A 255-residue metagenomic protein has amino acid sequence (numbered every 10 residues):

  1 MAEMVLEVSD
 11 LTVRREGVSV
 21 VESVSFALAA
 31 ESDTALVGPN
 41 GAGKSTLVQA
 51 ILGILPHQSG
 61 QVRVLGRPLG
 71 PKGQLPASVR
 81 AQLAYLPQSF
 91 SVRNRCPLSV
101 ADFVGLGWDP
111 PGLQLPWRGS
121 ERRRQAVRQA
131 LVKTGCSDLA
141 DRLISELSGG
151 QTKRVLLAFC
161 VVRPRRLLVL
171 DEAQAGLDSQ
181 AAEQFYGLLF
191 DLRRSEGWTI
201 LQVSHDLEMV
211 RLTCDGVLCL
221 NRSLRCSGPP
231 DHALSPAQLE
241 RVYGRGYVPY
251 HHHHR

Functional and structural regions predicted by a protein language model:
L52: Helix-to-loop junction immediately C-terminal to a conserved catalytic motif
G60-V79: Conserved ABC transporter NBD signature motif
G105, S120-L139: Conserved ABC ATPase "signature" region
L143-L147: Conserved ABC ATPase signature
L168-E172: Catalytic Walker B motif of ABC-type/P-loop ATPase nucleotide-binding domains
S204-H205: H-loop/switch region of ABC-family ATPase nucleotide-binding domains
V217-P230: H-loop (His-switch) and adjacent beta-strand-loop-beta switch element of ABC-type ATPase nucleotide-binding domains
